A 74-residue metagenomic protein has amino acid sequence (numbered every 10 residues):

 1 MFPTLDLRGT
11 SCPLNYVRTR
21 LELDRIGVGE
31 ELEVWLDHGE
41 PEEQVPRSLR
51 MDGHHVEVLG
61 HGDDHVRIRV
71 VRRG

Functional and structural regions predicted by a protein language model:
M1, G29-E33, H65-R67: Intrinsic-disorder/low-complexity, polar/charged segments enriched in Ser/Thr/Lys/Arg/Asp/Glu/Gln
M1-F2, G74: Compositionally biased, disordered extreme N-termini, encompassing classical targeting presequences
D6-V58: Amphipathic, hydrophobic secondary-structure cores in small proteins
E57-G74: C-terminal edge-of-domain segments
